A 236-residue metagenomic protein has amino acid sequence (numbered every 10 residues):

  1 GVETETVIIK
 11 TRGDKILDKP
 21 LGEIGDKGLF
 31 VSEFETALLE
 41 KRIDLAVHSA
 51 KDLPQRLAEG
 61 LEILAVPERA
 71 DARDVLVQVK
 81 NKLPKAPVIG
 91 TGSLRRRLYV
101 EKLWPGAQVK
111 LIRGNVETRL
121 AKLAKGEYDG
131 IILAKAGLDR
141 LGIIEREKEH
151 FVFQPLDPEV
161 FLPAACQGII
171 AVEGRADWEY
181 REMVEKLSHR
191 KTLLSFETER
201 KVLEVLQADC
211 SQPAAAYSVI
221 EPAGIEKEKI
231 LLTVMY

Functional and structural regions predicted by a protein language model:
G1-K10, K15-L17, L21-E23, R97 (+1 more regions): Small-molecule-sensing regulatory modules
G13-D18, A46, P54-L57: Short active-site-adjacent helix-start/loop capping segments
D18-L45: Short, structured active-site "lid" loops
V31, G92-L94, K135: Helix N-cap/beta->alpha junction signal
L39, D44-S49, D129-A134: Paired acidic/hydrophobic, glycine-rich loop segments that form the ligand-binding mouth/hinge of periplasmic-binding
A50-K51, L57-A107: A conserved helix-loop-strand patch within extracytoplasmic ligand-binding domains of the periplasmic binding
A50-L53, A136-L138: Short glycine-rich anion-binding loops that position phosphate/pyrophosphate groups of nucleotides and phosphorylated
